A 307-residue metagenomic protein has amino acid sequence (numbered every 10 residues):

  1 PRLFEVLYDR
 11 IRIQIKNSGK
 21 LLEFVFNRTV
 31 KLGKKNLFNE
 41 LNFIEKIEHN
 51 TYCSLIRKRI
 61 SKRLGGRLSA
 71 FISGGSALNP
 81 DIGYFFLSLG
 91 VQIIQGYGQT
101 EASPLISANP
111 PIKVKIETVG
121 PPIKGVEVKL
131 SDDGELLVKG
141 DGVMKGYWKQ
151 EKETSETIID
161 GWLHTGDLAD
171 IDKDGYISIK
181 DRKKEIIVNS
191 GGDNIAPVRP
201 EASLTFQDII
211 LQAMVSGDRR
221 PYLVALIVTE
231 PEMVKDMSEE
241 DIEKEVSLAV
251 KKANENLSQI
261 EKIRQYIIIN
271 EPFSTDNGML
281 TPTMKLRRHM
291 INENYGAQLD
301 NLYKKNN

Functional and structural regions predicted by a protein language model:
P1-R12, S88, P111-K113, G134 (+4 more regions): Soluble, non-transmembrane catalytic domains of enzymes that act on hydrophobic metabolites at membranes
P1-S69, P231-N256, N270: Alpha-helical "lid/cap" subdomains adjacent to substrate-binding clefts that gate access and reposition the ligand
R2, S76-A77, G142, E232 (+1 more regions): Alpha-helix/helix-capping structural signal
V6, S103, Y222-L223: Generic structural signal for helix capping and beta-alpha/helix-loop junctions
D9-R10, I106-P110, A225-I227: Short secondary-structure transition/capping segments
K34-L37, E48, Y52-I177, K183-I186 (+2 more regions): Conserved AMP-binding/adenylate-forming
L130, G140, K145-G146, L168-Q259 (+1 more regions): AMP-binding/adenylate-forming catalytic core of the ANL superfamily
I187, Q212-V215, P221, K252-N307: Conserved C-terminal "lid"/linker of ANL adenylate-forming enzymes
